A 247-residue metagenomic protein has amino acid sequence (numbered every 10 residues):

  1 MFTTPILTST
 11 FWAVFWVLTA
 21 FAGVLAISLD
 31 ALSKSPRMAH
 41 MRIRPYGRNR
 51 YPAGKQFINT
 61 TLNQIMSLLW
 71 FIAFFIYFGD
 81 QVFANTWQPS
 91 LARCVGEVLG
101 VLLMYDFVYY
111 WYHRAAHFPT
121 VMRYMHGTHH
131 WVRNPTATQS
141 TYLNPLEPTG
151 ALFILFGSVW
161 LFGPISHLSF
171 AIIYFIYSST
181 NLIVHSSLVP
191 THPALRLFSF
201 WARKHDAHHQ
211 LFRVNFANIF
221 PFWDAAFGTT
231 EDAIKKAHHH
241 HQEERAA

Functional and structural regions predicted by a protein language model:
M1-F162, A217-F220, D224-A247: Non-catalytic, topology-defining segments of multipass membrane proteins
P164-I219, A226: Functionally important transmembrane alpha-helices
